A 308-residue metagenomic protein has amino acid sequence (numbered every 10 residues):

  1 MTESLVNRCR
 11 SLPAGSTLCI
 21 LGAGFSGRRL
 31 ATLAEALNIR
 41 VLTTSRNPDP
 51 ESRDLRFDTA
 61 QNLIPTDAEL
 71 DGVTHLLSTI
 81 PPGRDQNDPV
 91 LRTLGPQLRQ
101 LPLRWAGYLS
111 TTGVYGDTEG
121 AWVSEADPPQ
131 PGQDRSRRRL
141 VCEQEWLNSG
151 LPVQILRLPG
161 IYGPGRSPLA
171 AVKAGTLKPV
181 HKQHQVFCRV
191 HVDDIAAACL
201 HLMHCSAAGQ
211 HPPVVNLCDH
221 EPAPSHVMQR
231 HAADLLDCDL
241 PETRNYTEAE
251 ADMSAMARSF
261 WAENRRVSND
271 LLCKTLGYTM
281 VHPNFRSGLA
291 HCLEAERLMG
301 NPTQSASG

Functional and structural regions predicted by a protein language model:
D71-Y108, V141: NAD(P)-cofactor binding segment of oxidoreductase domains
G95-D134: Conserved Rossmann-fold NAD(P)-dependent oxidoreductase catalytic core, especially the SDR/UDP-sugar
Q130-I155: Active-site Tyr-X1-5-Lys
L140, S149-L151, I161-G175, H201-V215 (+1 more regions): Glycine/proline-rich active-site loop of Rossmann-fold NAD(P)-dependent oxidoreductases
P164-A171, V180-H204: Substrate-positioning beta->alpha
A198, C205-A257, P302-S307: Mid/C-terminal beta-alpha module of Rossmann-like enzyme folds, strongest in SDR-family dehydrogenases/epimerases
R230, E250-T279: Conserved C-terminal active-site "lid" loop/helix of NAD(P)H-dependent oxidoreductases that clamps the redox cofactor
P283-G308: Amphipathic terminal alpha-helices
